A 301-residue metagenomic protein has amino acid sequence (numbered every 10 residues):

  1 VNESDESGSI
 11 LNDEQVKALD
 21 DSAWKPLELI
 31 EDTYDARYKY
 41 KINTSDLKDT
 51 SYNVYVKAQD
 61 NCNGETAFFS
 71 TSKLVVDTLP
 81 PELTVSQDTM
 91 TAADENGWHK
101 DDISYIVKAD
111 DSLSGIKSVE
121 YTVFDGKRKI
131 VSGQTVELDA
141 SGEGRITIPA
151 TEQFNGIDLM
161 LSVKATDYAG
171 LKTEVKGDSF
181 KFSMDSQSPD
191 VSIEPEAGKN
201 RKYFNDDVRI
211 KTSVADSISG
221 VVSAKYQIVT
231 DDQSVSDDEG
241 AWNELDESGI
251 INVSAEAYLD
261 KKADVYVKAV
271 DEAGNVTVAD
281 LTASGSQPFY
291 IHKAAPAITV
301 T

Functional and structural regions predicted by a protein language model:
V1-T301: Low-complexity, disordered linker/stalk regions enriched in Pro/Thr/Ser/Gly
